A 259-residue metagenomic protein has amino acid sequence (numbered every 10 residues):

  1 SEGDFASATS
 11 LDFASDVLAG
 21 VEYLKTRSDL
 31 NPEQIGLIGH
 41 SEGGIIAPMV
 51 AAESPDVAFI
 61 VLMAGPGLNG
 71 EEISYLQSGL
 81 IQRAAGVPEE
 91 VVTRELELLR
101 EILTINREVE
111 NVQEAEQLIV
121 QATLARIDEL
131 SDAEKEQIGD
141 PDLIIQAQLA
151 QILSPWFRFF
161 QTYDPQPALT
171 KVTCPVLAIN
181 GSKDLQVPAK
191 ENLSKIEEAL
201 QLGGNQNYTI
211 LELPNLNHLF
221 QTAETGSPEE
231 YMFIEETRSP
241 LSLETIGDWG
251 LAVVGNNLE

Functional and structural regions predicted by a protein language model:
S1-D12, Q82, Q221-F233: Cap/lid segment of the alpha/beta-hydrolase catalytic domain
S7-S28: Alpha/beta-hydrolase active-site loop
L30-H40: Alpha/beta-hydrolase fold nucleophile elbow
G44-P55: Short glycine-enriched nucleophile-adjacent loop and the immediately C-terminal alpha-helix near the catalytic center
M63-A168: Accessory cap/linker subdomain of secreted extracellular hydrolases
V172, A178-N180: Short beta-strand/loop motif that positions the catalytic acidic residue of the alpha/beta-hydrolase fold
L185-E191: Conserved alpha/beta-hydrolase "acid-adjacent" motif
L216-L219, T225-E259: Catalytic active-site module of serine/aspartate enzymes centered on a nucleophile-bearing elbow/loop
